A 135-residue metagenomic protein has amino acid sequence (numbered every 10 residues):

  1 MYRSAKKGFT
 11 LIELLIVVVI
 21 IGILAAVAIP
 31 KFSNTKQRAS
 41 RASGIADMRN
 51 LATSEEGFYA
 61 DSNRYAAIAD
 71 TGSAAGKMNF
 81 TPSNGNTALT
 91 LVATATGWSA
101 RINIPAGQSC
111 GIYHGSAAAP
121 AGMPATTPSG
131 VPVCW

Functional and structural regions predicted by a protein language model:
M1-F9: N-terminal leader/signal peptides at the extreme start of proteins
A5, M48, A52: Short amphipathic alpha-helical/adjacent loop interface patches that line ligand and macromolecule-binding sites
I12-K31: Alpha-helical hydrophobic helix detector
A28, T35, E55: Conserved alpha-helical elements of the SDR catalytic core
K31-M48: Aliphatic-rich helix starts adjacent to a transmembrane/signal segment
T53-W135: Periplasmic/extracellular, small/polar-rich flexible segments of pilin-like filament-forming proteins
